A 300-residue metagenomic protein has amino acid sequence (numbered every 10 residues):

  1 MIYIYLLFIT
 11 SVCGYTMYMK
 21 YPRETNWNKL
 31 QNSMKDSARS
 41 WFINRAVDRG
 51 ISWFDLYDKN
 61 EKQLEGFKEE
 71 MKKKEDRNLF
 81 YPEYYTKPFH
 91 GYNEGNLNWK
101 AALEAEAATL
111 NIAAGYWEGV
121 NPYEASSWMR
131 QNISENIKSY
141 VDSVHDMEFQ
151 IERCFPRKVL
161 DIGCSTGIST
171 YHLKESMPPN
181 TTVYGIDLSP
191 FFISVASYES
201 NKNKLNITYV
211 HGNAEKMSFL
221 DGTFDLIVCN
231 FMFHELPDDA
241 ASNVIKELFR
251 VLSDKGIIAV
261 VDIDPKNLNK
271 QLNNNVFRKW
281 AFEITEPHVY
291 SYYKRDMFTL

Functional and structural regions predicted by a protein language model:
Y3-T16: N-terminal chloroplast transit peptides
Y18-A107: N-terminal auxiliary segments of SAM/dcSAM-dependent transferases
A105-R157, H172: Conserved alpha-helix/loop element of class I SAM-dependent methyltransferases that forms part of the SAM/SAH-binding
C154, K158-K216, N243: Class I SAM-dependent methyltransferase SAM/SAH-binding core
E215-I227: A short acidic, Gly/Pro-enriched loop at the edge of an enzyme's catalytic core that lines a small-molecule cofactor
D225-D239: A short SAM/SAH-binding and catalytic strip from SAM-dependent methyltransferases
S242-D254: A short glycine-rich, Lys/Arg-flanked "PGG" loop and its adjoining helix->strand segment in the class I
A259-L300: C-terminal alpha-helical "lid/dimerization" subdomain adjacent to the S-adenosyl-L-methionine
